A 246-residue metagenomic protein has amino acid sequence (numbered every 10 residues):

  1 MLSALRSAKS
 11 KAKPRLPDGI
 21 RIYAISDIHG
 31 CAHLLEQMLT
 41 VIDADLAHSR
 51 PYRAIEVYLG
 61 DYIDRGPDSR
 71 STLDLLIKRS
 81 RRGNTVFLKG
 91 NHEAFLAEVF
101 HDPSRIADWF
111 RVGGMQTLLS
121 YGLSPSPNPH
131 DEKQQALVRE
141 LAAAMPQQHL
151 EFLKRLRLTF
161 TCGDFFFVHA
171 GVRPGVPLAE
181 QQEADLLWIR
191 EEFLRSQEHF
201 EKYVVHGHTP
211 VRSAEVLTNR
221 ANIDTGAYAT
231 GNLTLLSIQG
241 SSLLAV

Functional and structural regions predicted by a protein language model:
M1-L73: N-terminal active-site segment of His-dependent metallophosphoesterases
S10-D18, A47-R50, L76-S80, L158-T161 (+2 more regions): A short acidic-Thr-Gly-centered motif at the start of a beta-strand
A24, E56-Y58, F87-L88, F166 (+2 more regions): Residue-level marker for buried hydrophobic side chains located in beta-strands that build the well-ordered beta-sheet
D27, D61, G90-N91, H208 (+1 more regions): Active-site glycine-centered loops adjacent to acidic/histidine catalytic or metal-binding residues that shape
Y62-K78, E98-R105, E215-V216: Metal-dependent catalytic neighborhoods of phosphoester/phosphodiester hydrolases
T72-R82, Q148-R155: Catalytic-core regions built around general acid/base machinery
G83-L118: Active-site HxH/HxHxD metal-binding segment of metal-dependent hydrolases
H101, V112-N222, G226-N232, I238-V246: Acidic, His/Gly-enriched loop-helix segments that form or flank divalent-metal centers in metallo-dependent hydrolases
